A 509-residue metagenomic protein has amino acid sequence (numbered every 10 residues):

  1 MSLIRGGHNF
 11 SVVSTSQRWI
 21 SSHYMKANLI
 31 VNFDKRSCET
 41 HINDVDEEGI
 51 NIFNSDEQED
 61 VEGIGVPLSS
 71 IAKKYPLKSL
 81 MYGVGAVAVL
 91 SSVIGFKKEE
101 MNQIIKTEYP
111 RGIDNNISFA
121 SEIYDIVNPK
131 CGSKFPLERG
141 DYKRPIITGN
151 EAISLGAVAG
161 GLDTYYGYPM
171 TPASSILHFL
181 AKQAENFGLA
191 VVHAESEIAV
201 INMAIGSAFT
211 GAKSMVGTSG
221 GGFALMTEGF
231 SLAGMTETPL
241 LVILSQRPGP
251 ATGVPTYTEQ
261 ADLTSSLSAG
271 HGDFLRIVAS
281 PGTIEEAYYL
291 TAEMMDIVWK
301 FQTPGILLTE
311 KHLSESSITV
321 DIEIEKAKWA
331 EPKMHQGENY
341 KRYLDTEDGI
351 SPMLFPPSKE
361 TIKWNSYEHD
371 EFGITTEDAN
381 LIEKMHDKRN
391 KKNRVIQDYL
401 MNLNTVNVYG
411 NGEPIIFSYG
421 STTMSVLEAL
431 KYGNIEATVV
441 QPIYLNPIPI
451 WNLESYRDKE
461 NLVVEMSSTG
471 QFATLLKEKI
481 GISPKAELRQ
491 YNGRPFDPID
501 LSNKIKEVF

Functional and structural regions predicted by a protein language model:
M1-G160, T164-Y166, K459: Active-site cofactor/cluster-binding pocket
M1-I30, G160-E195, T218, F417-S425 (+2 more regions): Anionic-ligand anchoring segments at beta-strand to alpha-helix junctions in alpha/beta enzyme folds, i.e., glycine
M1-S2, Q103-R111, N115-S268, L275 (+4 more regions): Thiamine diphosphate
G7-F10, M25-L29, V45-G49, D60-V61 (+9 more regions): Short coil/turn connectors at secondary-structure junctions
N32, Y257-P304, E331-G337: Conserved thiamine diphosphate
G65, S69-K73, S79-L80, V87-Y109 (+3 more regions): Peripheral docking tails and interdomain loops at the edges of cofactor- or intermediate-handling domains
I147-T148, M295-F509: Flexible, low-complexity linker and terminal segments
